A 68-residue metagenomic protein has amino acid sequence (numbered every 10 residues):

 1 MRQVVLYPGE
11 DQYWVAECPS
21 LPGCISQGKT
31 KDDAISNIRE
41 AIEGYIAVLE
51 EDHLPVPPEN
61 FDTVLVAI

Functional and structural regions predicted by a protein language model:
M1-V5, S36-I68: Short, charged, surface-exposed hinge/linker loops at domain edges that act as mobile lids or interdomain connectors
L6-L21: Short aromatic-glycine-(Arg/Gly/Cys) micro-motifs in beta-strand/loop hairpins
P19, C24, L49: Short glycine- and Lys/Arg-enriched binding-loop motifs that mark or flank ligand-binding interfaces
P22-D32: A short, exposed loop/beta-hairpin motif centered on an aromatic-Gly-Thr core
